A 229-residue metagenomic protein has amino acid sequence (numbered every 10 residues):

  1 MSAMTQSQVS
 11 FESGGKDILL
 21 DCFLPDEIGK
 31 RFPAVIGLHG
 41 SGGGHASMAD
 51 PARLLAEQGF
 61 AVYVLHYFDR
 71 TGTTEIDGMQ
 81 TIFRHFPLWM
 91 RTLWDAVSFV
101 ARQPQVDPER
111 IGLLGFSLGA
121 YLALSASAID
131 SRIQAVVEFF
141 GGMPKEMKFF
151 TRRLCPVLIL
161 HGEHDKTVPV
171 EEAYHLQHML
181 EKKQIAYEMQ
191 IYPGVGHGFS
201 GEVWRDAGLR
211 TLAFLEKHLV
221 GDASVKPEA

Functional and structural regions predicted by a protein language model:
M1-E12, D17-L24, T81, L113-L124 (+2 more regions): An N-terminal hydrophobic leader/cap segment in hydrolases
Q8-L24, R31-R102, V203: Serine-hydrolase catalytic machinery in alpha/beta-hydrolase-like enzymes
H39-G43, S117, E163: Active-site glycine-rich loops that stabilize anionic/oxyanionic intermediates across multiple enzyme folds
G44, L93-C155: Primarily recognizes the serine-hydrolase "nucleophile elbow" in alpha/beta-hydrolase and SGNH/GDSL folds
R153, I159-H161, D165: Short beta-strand/loop motif that positions the catalytic acidic residue of the alpha/beta-hydrolase fold
E163-K166, G194-G196: Acidic beta-to-alpha connecting loop that harbors the catalytic carboxylate
T167-E172: Conserved alpha/beta-hydrolase "acid-adjacent" motif
Y174, E181-A229: C-terminal catalytic histidine-bearing segment of alpha/beta-hydrolase fold enzymes
